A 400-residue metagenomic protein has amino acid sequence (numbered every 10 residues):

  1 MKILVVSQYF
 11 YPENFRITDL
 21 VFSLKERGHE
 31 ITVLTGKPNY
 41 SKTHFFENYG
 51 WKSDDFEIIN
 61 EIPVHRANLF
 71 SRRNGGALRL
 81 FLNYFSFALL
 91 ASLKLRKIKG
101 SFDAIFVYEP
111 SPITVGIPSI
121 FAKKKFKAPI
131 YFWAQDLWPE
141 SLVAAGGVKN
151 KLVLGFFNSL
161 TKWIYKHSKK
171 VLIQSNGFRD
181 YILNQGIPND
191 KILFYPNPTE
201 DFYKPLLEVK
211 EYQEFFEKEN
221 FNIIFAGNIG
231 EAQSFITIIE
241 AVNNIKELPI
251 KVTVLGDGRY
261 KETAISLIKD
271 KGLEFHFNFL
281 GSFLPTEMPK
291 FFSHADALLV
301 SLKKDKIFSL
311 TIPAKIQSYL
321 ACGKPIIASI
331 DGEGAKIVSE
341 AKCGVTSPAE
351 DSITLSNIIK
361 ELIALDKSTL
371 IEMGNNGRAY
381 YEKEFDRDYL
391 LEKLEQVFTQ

Functional and structural regions predicted by a protein language model:
M1-E57, V242: N-terminal subdomain of nucleotide-sugar transferases
K37, G177, N197-P198: Carbohydrate-associated surface elements
T114, F121-F126, K151-V171: Membrane-proximal helix-turn-helix segments that form the acceptor-binding/catalytic region of lipid-linked
K169, H276, F292-S309, K324: Acidic donor-binding loop of glycosyltransferase active sites
F215-Q233, I238-V242, T253: Conserved donor-binding/catalytic core segment of Leloir-type glycosyltransferases
N220, T253-L255, E262-K290: Nucleotide-activated donor-binding/catalytic signature segment of Leloir-type glycosyltransferases, i.e., the conserved
A335-E361, S368: Change "using UDP/GDP/dTDP sugars" to "using nucleotide sugars
E361, S368-K383, K393: A short, well-ordered alpha-helix in the C-terminal region of glycosyltransferases
